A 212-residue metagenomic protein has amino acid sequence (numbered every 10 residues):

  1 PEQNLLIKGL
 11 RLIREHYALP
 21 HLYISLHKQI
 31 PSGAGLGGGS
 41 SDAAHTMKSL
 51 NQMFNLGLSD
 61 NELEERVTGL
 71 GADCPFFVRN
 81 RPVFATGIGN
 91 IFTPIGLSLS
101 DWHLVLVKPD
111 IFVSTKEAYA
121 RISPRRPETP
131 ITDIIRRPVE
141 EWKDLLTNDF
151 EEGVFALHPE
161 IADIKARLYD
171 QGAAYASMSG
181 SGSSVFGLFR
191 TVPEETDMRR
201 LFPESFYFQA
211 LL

Functional and structural regions predicted by a protein language model:
P1-P20, P31, A120, E140: N-terminal beta-alpha supersecondary unit
L6-G9, G39, V107, A118 (+2 more regions): Residue-level signal for inorganic ion chemistry
L22-G35, G172-A176: Short pre-catalytic strand/loop immediately N-terminal to key active-site residues, enriched for Gly-Thr
A34-E62: DPxDG-like acidic metal-binding loop motif
L36-D42, A174-S183: Short glycine/threonine-rich catalytic loop with a Thr-x-Gly-x-Asp
L56-P94: Glycine/threonine-rich beta-strand-loop-alpha-helix active-site module that forms ligand/phosphate-binding
V78-Y175, R190-F202, F208-L212: Conserved, helical-rich catalytic subdomain that frames metal- and/or nucleotide-binding sites in enzyme alpha/beta
F186-L188: Short hydrophobic/aromatic beta-strand micro-patches that form the beta-sheet surface supporting nucleotide- or nucleic
